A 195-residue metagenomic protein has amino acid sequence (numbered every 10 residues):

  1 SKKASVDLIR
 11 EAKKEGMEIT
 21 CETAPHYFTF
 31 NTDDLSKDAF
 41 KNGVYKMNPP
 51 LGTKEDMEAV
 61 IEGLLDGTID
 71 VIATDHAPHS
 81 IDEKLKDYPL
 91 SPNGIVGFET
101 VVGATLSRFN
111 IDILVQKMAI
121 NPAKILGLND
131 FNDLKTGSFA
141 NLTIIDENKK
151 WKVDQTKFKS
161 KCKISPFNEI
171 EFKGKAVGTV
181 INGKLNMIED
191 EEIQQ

Functional and structural regions predicted by a protein language model:
S1-I72: Histidine/acidic residue-rich metal-binding segments in metalloenzymes
K2, P25, P78, I144 (+1 more regions): Short, glycine/acidic-enriched loop or turn micro-motifs at the edges of active sites
V6, T29, S80-D82, K152-V153 (+1 more regions): Glycine/Thr-rich phosphate-binding loops of Rossmann-like dinucleotide-binding domains
T20, K46, V71-A73, D133 (+2 more regions): Structured core elements
S36-Y45, E83-S91, F158-K163: Short glycine/proline- and charge-enriched loop/turn segments that cap or connect secondary-structure elements
Y45-E55, P92-V96, S165-F172: A short acidic, glycine-rich active-site loop that binds or catalyzes chemistry on phosphate/adenosine moieties
L65, V71-I72, A77-L142: His/Asp/Glu-enriched, well-ordered alpha-helical/loop segment that forms or immediately abuts the divalent-metal
D87-L90, T136-Q194: C-terminal cap of metal-dependent C-N hydrolases
